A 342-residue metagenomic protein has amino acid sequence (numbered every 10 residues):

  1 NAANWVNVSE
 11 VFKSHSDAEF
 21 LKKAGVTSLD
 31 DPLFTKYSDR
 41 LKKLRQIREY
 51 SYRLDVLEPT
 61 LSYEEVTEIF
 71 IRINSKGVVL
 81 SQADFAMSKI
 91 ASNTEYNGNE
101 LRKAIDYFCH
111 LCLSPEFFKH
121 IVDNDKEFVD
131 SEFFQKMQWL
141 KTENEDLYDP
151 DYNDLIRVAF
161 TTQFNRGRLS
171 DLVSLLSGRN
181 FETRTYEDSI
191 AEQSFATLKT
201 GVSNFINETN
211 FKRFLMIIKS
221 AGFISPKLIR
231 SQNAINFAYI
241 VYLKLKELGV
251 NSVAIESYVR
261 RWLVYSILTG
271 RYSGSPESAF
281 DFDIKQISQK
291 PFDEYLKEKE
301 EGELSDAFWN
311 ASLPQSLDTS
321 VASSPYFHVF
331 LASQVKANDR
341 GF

Functional and structural regions predicted by a protein language model:
N1-R166, S170-D171, S225-I229, G249 (+2 more regions): Basic- and aromatic-enriched surface patches that contact anionic nucleotides/nucleic acids
P59-S62, V78, L101, A191 (+7 more regions): Active-site-proximal structural scaffolding
E68-R72, D154-T162, M216, N233-K244 (+2 more regions): Short, hydrophobic/amphipathic alpha-helical patches that form generic packing surfaces within helical domains
N74, L176-R184, G201-F205, S312-P325: Short N-terminal helix-initiation segments at or just after the protein's N-terminus
Q138-L147, D151-G178, A279, I284-S312: Long, charge-rich alpha-helical interaction segments
A159-L245: Structured, charged N-terminal subsegments at the starts of enzyme catalytic cores and at intra-chain domain/subunit
G167-R168, L172-N180, I190, S194 (+4 more regions): Disordered, low-complexity tails and leader-like regions
I267-G341: Intrinsically disordered, low-complexity N-proximal targeting/linker segments that flank membranes
